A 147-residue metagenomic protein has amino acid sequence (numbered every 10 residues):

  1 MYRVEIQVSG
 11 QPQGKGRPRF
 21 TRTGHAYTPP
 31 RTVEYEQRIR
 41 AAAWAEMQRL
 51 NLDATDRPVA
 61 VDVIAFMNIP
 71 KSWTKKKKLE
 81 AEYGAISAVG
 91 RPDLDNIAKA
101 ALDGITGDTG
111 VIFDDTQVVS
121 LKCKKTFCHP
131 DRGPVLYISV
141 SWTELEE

Functional and structural regions predicted by a protein language model:
M1-E147: Acidic, proline/glycine-enriched N-terminal capping motif
